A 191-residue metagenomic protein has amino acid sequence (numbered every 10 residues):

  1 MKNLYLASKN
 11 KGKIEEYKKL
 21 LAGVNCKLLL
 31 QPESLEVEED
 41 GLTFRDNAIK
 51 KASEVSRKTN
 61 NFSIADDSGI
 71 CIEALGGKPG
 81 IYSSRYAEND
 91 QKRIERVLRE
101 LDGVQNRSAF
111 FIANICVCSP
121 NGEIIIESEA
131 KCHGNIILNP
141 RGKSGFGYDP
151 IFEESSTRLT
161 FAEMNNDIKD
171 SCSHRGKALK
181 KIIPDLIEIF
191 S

Functional and structural regions predicted by a protein language model:
K2-Y5, G12-S191: Anionic-ligand binding patches
